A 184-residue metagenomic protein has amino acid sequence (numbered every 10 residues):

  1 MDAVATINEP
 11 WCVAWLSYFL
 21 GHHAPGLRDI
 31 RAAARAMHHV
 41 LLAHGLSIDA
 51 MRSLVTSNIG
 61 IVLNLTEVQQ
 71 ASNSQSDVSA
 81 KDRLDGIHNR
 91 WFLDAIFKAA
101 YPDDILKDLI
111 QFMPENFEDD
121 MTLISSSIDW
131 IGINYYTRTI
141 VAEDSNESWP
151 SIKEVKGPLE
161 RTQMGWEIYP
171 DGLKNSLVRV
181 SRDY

Functional and structural regions predicted by a protein language model:
M1-Y184: Active-site region of glycoside hydrolase catalytic domains
